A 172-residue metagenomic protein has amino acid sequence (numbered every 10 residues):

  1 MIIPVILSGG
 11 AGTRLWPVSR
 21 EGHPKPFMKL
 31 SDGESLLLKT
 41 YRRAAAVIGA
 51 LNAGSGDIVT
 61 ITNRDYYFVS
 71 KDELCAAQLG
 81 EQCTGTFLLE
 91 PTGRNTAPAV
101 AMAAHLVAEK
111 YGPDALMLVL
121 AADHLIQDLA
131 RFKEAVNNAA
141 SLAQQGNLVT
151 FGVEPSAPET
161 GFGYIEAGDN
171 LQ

Functional and structural regions predicted by a protein language model:
M1-I6, R14-A121, Q127: Conserved N-terminal catalytic core of the sugar/cofactor nucleotidyltransferase
G9: N-terminal cofactor/phosphate-binding cores enriched in small/glycine residues, especially glycine-rich loops such as
I126-Q172: Conserved core of the sugar-phosphate nucleotidyltransferase
